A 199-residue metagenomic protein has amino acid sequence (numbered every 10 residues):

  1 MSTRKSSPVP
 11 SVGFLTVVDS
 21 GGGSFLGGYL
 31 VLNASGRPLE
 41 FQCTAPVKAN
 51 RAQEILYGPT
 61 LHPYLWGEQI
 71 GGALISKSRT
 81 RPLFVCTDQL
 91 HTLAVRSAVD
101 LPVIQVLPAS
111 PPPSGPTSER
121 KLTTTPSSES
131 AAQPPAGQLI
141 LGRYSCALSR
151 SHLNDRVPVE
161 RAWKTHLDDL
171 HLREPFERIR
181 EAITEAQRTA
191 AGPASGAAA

Functional and structural regions predicted by a protein language model:
M1-T44: N-terminal, charge-rich interaction modules
S11-F14, L83-V85, P102-I104, Q138: Structural motif
D19-G22, D88-A94, H152-L153: Gly/Ser/Thr-rich loops at beta-strand to alpha-helix junctions that form or flank small-molecule/cofactor-binding
G23-L26, L65, Q69, R81 (+2 more regions): Conserved active-site and cofactor/substrate-binding residues in soluble primary-metabolism enzymes
S35-P59: A short, surface-exposed interaction/processing loop segment used at functional sites
E54-A98: Short HxH-centered metal-ligating active-site micro-motif
V95-S118: Short, acidic/small-residue loops that bind anionic groups at enzyme active sites
T117-A199: C-terminal folded domains that constitute the principal catalytic or ligand-binding module of multi-domain proteins
